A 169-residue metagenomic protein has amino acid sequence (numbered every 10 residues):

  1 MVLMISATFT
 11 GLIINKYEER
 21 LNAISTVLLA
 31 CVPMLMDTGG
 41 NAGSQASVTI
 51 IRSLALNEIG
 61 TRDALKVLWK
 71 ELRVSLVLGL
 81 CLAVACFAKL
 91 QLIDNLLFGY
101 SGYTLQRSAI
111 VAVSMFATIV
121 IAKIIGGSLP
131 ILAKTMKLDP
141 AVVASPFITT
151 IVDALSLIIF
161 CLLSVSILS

Functional and structural regions predicted by a protein language model:
M1-A112, F116-I121, S128-P140, T150-I151 (+1 more regions): Alpha-helical transmembrane segments and their membrane-interface boundaries that form or gate the permeation pathway
F147: Short glycine/acidic-rich beta->alpha loop that forms part of the nucleotide-sugar donor binding site in diverse
D153-L157: Hydrophobic transmembrane alpha-helices of multi-pass small-molecule transporters
